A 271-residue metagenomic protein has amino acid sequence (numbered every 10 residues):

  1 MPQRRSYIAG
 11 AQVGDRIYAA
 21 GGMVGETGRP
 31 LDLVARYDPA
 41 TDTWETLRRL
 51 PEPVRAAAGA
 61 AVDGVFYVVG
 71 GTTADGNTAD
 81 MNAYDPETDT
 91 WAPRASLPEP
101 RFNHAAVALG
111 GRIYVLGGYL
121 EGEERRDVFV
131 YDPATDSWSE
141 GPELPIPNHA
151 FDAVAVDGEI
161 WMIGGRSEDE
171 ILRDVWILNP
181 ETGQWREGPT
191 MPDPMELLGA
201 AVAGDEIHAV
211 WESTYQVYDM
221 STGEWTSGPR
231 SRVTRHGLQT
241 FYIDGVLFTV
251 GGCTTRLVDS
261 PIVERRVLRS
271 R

Functional and structural regions predicted by a protein language model:
M1-R271: Kelch-like beta-propeller repeat domains
